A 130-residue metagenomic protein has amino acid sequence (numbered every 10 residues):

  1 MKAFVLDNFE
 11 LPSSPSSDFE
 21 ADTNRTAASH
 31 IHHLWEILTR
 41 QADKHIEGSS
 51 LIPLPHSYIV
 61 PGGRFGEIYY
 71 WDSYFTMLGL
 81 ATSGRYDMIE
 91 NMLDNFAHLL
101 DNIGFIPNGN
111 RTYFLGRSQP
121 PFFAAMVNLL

Functional and structural regions predicted by a protein language model:
M1-L130: Acidic, mature catalytic/reactive cores of soluble proteins
